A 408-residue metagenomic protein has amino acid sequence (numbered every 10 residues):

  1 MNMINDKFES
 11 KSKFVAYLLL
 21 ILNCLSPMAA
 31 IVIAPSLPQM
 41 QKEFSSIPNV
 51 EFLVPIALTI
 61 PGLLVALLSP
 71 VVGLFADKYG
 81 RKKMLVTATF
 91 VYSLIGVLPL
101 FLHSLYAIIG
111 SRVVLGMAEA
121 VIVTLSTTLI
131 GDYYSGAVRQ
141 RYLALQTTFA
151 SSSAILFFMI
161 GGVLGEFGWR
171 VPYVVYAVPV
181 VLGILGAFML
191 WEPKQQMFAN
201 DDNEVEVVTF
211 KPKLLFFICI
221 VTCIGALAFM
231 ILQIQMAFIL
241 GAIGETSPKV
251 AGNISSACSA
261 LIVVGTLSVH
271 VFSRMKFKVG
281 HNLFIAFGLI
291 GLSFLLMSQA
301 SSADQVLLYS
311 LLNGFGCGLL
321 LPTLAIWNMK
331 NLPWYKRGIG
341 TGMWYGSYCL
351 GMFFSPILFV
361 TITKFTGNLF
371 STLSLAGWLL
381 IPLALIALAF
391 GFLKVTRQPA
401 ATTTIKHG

Functional and structural regions predicted by a protein language model:
L37-A66: Extracellular/periplasmic helix-loop-helix junction of adjacent transmembrane segments in MFS-like secondary
I56-V72, S256-S268: Central cavity-lining transmembrane alpha-helices of secondary-active solute carriers, predominantly the Major
A66-L105: Conserved MFS/SLC helix-loop-helix module at the cytosolic interface between two early adjacent transmembrane helices
L68-G80, G265-K278: Helix-to-loop junctions at the C-terminal end of transmembrane segments in multipass secondary transporters
L105, S111-A150: Cytoplasmic helix-loop-helix junction between adjacent transmembrane helices in 12-TM secondary transporters
L145-W191, Q195: Helix-loop-helix hairpin linking two adjacent transmembrane segments in secondary transporters
L214-S256: Extracytoplasmic gate region of multi-pass secondary transporters
M329-G367: A late C-terminal transmembrane helix in Major Facilitator Superfamily
